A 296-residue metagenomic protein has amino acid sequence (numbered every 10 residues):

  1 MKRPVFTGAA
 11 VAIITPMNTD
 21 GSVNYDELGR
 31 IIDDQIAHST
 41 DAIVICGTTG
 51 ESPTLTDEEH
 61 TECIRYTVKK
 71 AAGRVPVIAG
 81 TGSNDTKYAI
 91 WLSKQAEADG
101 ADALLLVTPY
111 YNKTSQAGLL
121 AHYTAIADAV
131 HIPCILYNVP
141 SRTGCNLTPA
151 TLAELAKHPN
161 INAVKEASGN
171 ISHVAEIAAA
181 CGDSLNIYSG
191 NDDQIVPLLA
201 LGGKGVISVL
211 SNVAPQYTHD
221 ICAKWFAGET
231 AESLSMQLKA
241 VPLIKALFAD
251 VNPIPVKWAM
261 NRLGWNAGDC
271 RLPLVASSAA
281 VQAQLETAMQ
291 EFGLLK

Functional and structural regions predicted by a protein language model:
K2-V11, T15-G144: Active-site beta->alpha loop and helix N-cap motifs at the rims of alpha/beta catalytic domains
V5-P16, H38-T40, A200-G203, I207-K296: C-terminal alpha-helical cap/extension of soluble enzyme domains
Y25-I32, P149, Q282-M289: Short, amphipathic alpha-helical "lid/cap" segments that border enzyme active or binding sites
L28, H60, I64, A89 (+7 more regions): A general structural signal for well-ordered alpha-helical segments in protein cores
K69-V75, D99-G100, V130-I132, K157-N160 (+4 more regions): Short helix-capping segments at alpha-helix termini
D128-A129, R142-F248: Catalytic alpha/beta core domains of metabolic enzymes, predominantly
N138, N160-I161, R271-L272: Glycine-rich phosphate-binding "P-loop"
